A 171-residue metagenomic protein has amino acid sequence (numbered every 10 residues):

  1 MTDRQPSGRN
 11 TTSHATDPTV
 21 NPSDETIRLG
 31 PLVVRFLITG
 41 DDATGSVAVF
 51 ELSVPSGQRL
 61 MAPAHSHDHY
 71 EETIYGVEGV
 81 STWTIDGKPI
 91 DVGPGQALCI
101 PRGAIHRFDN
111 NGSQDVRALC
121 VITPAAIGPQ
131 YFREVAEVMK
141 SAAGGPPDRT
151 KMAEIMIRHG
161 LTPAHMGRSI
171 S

Functional and structural regions predicted by a protein language model:
T2-L37: Extreme N-terminal tail/first-helix region
V20, G87-I105: Short acidic-glycine-tyrosine-enriched beta hairpin
I27-A64, Y70-E71: A short glycine-rich, His/Asp/Glu-containing loop-to-beta-strand
V33, T73, V80-T82, P89 (+2 more regions): Structural motif
G45, T82, R102-P129: Ligand-binding loop in jelly-roll beta-barrel domains
E51, I85-G87, P94, N110 (+1 more regions): Residue-level recognition of conserved beta-strand positions in structured domain cores
E51-P55, S66-T84, V121-T123: Short, conserved beta-strand element in jelly-roll/cupin
Q114-S171: Double-stranded beta-helix
